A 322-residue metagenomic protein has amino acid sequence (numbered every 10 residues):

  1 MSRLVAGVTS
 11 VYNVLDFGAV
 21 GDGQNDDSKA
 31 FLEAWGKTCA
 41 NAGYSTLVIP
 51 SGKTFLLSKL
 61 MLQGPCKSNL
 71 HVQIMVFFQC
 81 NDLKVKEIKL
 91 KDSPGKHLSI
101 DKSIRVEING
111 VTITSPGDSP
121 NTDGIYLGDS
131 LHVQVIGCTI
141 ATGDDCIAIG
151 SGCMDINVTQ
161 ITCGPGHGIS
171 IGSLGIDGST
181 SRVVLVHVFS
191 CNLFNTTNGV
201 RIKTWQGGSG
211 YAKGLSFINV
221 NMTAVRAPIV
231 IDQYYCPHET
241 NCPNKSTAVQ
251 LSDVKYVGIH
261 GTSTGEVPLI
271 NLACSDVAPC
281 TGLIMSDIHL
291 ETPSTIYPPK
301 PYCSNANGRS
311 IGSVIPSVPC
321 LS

Functional and structural regions predicted by a protein language model:
M1-S322: Extracellular/periplasmic carbohydrate-active domains that bind, remodel, or depolymerize complex polysaccharides
